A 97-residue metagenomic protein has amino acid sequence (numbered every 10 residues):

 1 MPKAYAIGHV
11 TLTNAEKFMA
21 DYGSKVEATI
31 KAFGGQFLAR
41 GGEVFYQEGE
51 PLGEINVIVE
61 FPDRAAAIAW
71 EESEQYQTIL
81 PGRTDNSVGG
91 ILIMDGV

Functional and structural regions predicted by a protein language model:
M1-I55, P62-A69, D95-V97: Short S/T/G/P-rich N-terminal loop/turn motif that feeds into the first structured element of a domain
R64-L92: C-terminal structural segments of small proteins and small subunits
